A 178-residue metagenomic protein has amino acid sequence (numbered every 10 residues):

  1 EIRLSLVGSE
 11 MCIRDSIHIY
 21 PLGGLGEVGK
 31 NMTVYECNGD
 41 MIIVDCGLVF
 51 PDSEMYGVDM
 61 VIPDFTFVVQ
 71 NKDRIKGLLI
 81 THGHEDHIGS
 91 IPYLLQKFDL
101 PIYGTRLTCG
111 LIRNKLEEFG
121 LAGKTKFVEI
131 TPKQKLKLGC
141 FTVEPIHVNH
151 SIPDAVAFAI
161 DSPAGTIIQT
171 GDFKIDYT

Functional and structural regions predicted by a protein language model:
E1-I13: Single conserved hydrophobic/aromatic residue that forms the stacking wall/gate of nucleotide- or nucleobase-binding
R14-I19, N38-M41, K135-E144, S162-I167: Beta-strand-turn-beta hairpins that frame and shape the catalytic cleft of phosphate-ester-processing enzymes
D15-Y35, G39-I42, V156, Q169: N-terminal active-site segment of His-dependent metallophosphoesterases
I19, Y35, D45, H82-G83 (+3 more regions): Divalent metal-coordination and catalytic microenvironments
L25-K30, C37-I80, Y93-L100, G104 (+3 more regions): Pre-active-site segment of Zn-dependent metallo-hydrolases
I42, C46-F50, A155, I160-T178: Metallo-beta-lactamase
H87: N-terminal Rossmann-fold NAD(P) dinucleotide-binding loop
L107-A155, S162-P163: Metallo-beta-lactamase
